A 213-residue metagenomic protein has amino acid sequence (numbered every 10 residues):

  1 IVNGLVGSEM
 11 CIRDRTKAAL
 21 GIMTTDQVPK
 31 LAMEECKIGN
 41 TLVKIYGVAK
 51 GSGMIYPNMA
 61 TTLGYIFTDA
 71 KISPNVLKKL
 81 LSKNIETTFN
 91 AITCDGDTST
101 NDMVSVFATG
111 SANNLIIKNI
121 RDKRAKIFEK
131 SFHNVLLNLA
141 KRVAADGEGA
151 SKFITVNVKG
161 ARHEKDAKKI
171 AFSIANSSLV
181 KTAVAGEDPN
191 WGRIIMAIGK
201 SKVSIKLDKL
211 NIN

Functional and structural regions predicted by a protein language model:
I1-G7, I12: Single conserved hydrophobic/aromatic residue that forms the stacking wall/gate of nucleotide- or nucleobase-binding
R13-A19, M33, F89-N101, N138-T155 (+2 more regions): Flexible, glycine/charged-enriched surface loops at secondary-structure junctions
M59-L81: Alpha-helical support elements that line or immediately flank enzyme active sites and cofactor-binding pockets
S73-L139: Acidic, glycine-rich loop-and-beta core segments that form the ion-binding/anion-interacting portion of active sites
V104-V106, S151-H163, W191-S201: A short beta-alpha structural unit
G110-G186: A glycine- and small/hydrophobic-rich beta-loop-beta segment that serves as a flexible "lid/hinge" or phosphate-binding
K168-F172, N176-N213: Internal helix-turn-beta structural module
